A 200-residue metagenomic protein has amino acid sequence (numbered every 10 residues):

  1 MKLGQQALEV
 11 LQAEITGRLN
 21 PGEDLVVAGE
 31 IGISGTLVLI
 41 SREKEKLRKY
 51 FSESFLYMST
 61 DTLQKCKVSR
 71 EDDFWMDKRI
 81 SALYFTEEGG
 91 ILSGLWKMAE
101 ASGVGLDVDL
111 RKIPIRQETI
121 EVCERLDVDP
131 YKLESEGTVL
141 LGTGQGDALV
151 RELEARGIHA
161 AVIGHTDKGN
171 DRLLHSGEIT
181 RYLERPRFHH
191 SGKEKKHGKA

Functional and structural regions predicted by a protein language model:
M1-V38, H159, H165: Glycine-rich anion-binding loops of enzyme active sites
K2-R18, E53, Y57-F74: Active-site glycine-rich loop that binds ribose-phosphate moieties when present
L37-S59: Short, compositionally biased
S41-E45, W96-G103, E124-L126, R151-H159: Short, solvent-exposed amphipathic alpha-helical segments in soluble enzyme and RNA/protein-processing domains
S59-E134: Active-site-proximal betaalpha loop/short-helix elements that scaffold phosphoryl/nucleotidyl transfer chemistry
G142-A148: Helix N-cap motif at beta-to-alpha junctions
R156-A200: Acidic, Ser/Thr/Pro-rich beta/coil linker or hinge segments at domain junctions
